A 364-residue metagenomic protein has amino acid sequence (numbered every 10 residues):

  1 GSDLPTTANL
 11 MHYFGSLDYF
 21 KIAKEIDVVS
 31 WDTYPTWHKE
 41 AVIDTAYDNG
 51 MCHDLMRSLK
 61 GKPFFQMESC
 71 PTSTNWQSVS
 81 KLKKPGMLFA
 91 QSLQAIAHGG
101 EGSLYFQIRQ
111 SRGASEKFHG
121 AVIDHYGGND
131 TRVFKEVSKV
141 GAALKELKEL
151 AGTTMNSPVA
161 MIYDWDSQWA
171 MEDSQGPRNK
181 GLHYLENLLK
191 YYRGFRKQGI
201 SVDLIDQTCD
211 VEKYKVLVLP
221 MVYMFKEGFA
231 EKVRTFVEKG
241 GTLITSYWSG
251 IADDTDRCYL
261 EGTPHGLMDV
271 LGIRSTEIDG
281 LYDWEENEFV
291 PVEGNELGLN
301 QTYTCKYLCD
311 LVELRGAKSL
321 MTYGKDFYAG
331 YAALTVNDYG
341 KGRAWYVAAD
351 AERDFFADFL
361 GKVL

Functional and structural regions predicted by a protein language model:
G1-L4, H12, A23-D27, W31-L364: Carbohydrate-binding surfaces of carbohydrate-active enzymes
L17-Y19: Short, glycine/polar-rich helix-capping loops at beta-to-alpha or helix-loop-helix junctions that flank or form
